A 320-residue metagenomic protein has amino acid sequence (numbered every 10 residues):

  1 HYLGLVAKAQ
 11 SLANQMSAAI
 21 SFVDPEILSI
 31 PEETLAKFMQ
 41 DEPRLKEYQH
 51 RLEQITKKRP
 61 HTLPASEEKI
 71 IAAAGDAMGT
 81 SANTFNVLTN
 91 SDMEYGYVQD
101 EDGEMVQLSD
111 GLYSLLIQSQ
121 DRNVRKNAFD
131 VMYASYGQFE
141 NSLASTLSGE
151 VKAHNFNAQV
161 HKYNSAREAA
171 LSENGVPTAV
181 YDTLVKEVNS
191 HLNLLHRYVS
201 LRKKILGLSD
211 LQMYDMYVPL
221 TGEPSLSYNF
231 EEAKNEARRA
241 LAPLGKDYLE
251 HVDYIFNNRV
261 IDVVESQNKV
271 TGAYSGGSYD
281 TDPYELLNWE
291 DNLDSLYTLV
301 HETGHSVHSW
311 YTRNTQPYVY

Functional and structural regions predicted by a protein language model:
H1-E223: A well-structured
H1-L3, T315-Y320: Short, surface-exposed loop/turn segments at secondary-structure junctions
P31, L244-Y248, N314: A sensor for short, sequence-defined functional sites
L201-E250, N257-V260, P283, H308: Long, K/E/R/D-enriched contiguous segments that form extended
E223-Y228, I261-T281: Catalytic zinc-binding patch centered on the HExxH motif and its immediate surroundings that defines zinc-dependent
P224-F230, E236, P243, S278-V300 (+1 more regions): Short pre-active-site segment immediately N-terminal to the catalytic Zn-binding motif
L249, I255-R259, V263-Q267, N314: Acidic/histidine-enriched, beta-strand-rich ligand/metal-binding domains
T298-E302, S306, W310: Catalytic glutamate of the conserved HExxH
